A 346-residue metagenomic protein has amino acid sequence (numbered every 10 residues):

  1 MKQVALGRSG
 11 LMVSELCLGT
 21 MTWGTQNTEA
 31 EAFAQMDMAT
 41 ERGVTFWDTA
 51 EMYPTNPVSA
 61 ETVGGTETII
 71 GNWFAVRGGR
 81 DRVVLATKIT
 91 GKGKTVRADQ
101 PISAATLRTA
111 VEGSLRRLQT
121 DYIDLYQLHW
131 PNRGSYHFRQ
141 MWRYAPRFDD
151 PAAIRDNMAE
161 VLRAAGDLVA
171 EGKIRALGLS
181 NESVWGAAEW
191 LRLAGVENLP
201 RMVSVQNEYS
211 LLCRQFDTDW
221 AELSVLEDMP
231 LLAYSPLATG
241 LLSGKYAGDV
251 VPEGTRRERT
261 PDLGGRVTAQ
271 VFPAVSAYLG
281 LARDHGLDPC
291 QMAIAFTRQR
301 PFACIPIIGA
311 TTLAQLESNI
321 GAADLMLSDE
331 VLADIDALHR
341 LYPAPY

Functional and structural regions predicted by a protein language model:
M1-T87, A104-R108, D121: N-terminal binding-site loop/beta-alpha segment at the start of enzyme catalytic domains that lines or forms
T20-A30, G93-A105, F148-D156: Active-site mouth loops of central-metabolism enzymes
T28-A39, S103-R117, M158, L162-R163 (+1 more regions): Short, acidic/polar
F46-A50, V84-K88, Y122-L128, G178-N181 (+1 more regions): Short beta-strand segments at enzyme active-site cores
T55-E61, G91-A104, G134-P146: Surface-exposed, active-site-proximal loop segments in enzymatic domains
T95-Q127, E208: Active-site gating/metal-coordination segments in enzymes
P131-A337, Y342: Beta/alpha (TIM)-barrel catalytic core signal, keyed to glycine-rich beta->alpha loops juxtaposed to Asp/Glu that bind
